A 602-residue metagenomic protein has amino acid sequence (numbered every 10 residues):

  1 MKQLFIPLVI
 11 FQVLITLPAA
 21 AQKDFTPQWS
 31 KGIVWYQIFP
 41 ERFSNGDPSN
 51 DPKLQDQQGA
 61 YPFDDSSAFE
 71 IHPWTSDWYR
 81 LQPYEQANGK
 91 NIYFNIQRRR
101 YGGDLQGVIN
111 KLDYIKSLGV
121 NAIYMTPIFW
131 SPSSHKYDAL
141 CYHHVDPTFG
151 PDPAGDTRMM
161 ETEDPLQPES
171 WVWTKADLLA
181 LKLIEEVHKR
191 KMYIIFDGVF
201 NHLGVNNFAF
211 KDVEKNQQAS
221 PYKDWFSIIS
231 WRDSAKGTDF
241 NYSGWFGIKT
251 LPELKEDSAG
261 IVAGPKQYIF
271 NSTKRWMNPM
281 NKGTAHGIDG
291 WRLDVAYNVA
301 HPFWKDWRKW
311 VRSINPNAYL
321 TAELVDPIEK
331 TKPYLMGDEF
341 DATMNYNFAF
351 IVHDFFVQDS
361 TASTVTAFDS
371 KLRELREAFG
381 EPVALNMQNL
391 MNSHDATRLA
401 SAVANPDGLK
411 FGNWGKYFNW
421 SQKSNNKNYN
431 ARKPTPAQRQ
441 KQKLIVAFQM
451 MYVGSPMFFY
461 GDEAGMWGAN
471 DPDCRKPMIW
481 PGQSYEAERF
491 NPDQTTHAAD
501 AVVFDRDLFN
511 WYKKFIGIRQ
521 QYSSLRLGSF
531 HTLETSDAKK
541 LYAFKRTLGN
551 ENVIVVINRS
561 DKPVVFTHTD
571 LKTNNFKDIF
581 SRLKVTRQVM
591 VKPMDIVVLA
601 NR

Functional and structural regions predicted by a protein language model:
P7-T16: Bacterial N-terminal signal peptides
Q22-M192, Q267: N-terminal structural segment of carbohydrate-active enzymes
P27, K31, D47-A68, S131-P151 (+4 more regions): Aromatic- and acidic-residue-enriched segments that line the glycan-binding/catalytic groove of carbohydrate-active
S30, G46-Y93, D369-R373, A378-V565 (+2 more regions): Loop/helix patches that line or flank the sugar-binding groove of alpha-linked glycan CAZymes
V34, T586-R602: C-terminal beta-strand-rich structural cap/linker in extracellular carbohydrate-active enzymes
I38, I115, M125, Y142 (+7 more regions): Conserved, mostly hydrophobic/aromatic
P40-R42, I123-H135, D197-N207, D294-V299 (+4 more regions): Short, solvent-exposed turn/loop segments enriched in Gly/Ser/Thr/Pro and often Arg
I184, H188-M192, N201-H202, F210-Q217 (+8 more regions): Active-site-proximal helices and loops of the catalytic beta/alpha 8
